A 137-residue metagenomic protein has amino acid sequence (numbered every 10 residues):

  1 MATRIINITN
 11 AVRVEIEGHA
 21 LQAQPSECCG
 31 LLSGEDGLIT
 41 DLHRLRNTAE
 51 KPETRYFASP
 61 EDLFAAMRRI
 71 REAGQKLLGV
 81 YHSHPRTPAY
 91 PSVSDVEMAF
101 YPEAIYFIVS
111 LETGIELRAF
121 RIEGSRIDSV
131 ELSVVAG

Functional and structural regions predicted by a protein language model:
M1-L77, P85-G137: Conserved beta-strand-loop surface patch within small alpha/beta domains used for substrate/adaptor or ligand engagement
